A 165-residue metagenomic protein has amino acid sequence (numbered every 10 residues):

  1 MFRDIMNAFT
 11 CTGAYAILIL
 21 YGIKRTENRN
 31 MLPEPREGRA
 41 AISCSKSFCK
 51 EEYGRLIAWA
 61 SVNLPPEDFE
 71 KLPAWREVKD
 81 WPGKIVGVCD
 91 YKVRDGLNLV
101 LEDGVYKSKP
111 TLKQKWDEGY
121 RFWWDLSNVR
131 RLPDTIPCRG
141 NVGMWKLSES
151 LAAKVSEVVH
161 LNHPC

Functional and structural regions predicted by a protein language model:
F2-C165: Structured alpha/beta reader/binder surfaces that contact nucleic acids or chromatin modification marks
